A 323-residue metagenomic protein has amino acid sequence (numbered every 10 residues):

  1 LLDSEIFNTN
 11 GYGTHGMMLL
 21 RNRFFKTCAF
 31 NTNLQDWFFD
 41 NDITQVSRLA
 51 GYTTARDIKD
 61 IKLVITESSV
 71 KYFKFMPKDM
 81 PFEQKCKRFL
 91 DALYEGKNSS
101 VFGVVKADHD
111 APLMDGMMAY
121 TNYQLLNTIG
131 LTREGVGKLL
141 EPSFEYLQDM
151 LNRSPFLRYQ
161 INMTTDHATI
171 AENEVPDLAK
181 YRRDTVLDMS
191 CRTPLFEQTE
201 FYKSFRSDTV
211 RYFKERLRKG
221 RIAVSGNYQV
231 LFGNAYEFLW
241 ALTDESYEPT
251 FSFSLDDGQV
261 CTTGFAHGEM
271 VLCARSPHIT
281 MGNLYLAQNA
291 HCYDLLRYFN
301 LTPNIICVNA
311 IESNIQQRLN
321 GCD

Functional and structural regions predicted by a protein language model:
L1-G321: Conserved small-residue
